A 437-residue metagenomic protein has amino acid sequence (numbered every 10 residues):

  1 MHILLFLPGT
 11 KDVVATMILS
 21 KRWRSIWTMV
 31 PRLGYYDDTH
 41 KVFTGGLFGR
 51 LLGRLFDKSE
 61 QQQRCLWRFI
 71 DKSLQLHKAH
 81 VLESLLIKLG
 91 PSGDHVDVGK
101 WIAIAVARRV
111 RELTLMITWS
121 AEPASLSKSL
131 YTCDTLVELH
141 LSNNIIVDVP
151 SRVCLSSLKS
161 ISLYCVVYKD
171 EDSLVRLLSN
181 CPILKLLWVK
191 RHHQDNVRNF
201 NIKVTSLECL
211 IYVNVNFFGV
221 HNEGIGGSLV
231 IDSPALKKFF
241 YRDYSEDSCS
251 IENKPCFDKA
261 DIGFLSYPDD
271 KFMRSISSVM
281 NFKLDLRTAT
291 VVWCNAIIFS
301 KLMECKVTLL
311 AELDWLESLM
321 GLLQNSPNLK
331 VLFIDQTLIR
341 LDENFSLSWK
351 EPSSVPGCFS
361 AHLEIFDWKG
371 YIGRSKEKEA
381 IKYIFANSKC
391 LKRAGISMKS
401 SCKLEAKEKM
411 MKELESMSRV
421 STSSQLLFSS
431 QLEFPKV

Functional and structural regions predicted by a protein language model:
M1-K203, C358: Leucine-rich repeat
V30, L82, V110-E112, L136 (+12 more regions): Conserved hydrophobic position(s) of the canonical leucine-rich repeat
H40-I70, L76, G90-V98, W119-L126 (+11 more regions): Leucine-rich repeat
G99-I104, S127-D134, S151-L158, L174-I183 (+10 more regions): A structural signal for leucine-rich repeat
M116, S142, Y164, K169 (+12 more regions): Feature marks extracellular polysaccharide-active and adherence modules
L404-V437: C-terminal helix/juxtamembrane-tail motif
